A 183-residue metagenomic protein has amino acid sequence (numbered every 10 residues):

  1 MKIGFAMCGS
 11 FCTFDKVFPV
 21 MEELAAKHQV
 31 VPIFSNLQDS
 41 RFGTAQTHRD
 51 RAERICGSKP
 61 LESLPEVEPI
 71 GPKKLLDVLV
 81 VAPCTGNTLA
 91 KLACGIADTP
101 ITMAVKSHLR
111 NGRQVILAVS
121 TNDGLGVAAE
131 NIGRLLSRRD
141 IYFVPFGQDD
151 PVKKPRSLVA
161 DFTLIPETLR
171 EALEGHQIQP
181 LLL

Functional and structural regions predicted by a protein language model:
M1-I116, S120-L183: A cross-family phosphate/adenosyl-ligand binding-site feature
